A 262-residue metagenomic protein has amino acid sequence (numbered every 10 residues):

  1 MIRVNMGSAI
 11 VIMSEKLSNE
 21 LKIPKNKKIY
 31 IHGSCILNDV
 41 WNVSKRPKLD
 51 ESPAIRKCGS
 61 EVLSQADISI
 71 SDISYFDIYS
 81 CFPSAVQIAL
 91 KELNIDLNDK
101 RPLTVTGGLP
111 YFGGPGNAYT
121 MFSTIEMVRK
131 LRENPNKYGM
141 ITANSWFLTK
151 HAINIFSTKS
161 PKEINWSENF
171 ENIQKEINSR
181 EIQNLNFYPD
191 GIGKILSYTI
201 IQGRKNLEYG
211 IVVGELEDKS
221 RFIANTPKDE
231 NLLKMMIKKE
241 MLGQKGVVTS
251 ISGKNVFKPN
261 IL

Functional and structural regions predicted by a protein language model:
M1-K25, S64, S71, Y75-K91: Accessory "access/gating" subregions that flank catalytic or transport cores
M1-P53, I125-E126, E133-N134, Y138 (+1 more regions): Condensing-enzyme catalytic core mediating Claisen C-C bond formation in acyl metabolism
N42-S44, T104-G113: Short beta-alpha connecting loops at secondary-structure transitions that line or flank enzyme active sites
R46-P47, S80-L97, G114-Y119, L148-K159 (+1 more regions): Short glycine/threonine-rich loop-to-helix capping motif typified by GTGT followed within a few residues by an Asp-Pro
D50-A66, S123-M127: Short, well-ordered amphipathic alpha-helical segments that serve as non-catalytic structural scaffolds within diverse
C58-D72, D96, F187, N231 (+1 more regions): Phosphate/pyrophosphate-binding loops at sites that engage ATP/ADP/AMP, CoA/4′-phosphopantetheine, polyphosphate
N231-I251: Short nucleic-acid-contacting surface segments enriched for D/E, G, S/T with interspersed K/R
I251-L262: OB-fold/S1-family single-stranded nucleic acid-binding modules
